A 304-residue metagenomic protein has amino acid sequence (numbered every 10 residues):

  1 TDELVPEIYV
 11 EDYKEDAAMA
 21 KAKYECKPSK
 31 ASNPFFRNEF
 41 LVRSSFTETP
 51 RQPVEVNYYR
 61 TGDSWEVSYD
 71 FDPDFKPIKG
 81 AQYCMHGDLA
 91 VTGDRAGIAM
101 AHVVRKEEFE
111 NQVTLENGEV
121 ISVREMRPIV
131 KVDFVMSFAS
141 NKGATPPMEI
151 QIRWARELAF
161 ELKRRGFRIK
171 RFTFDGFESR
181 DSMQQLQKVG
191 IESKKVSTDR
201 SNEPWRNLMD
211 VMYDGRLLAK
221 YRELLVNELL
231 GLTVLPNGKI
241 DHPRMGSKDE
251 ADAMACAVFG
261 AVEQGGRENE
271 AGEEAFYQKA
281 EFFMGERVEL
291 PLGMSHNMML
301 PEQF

Functional and structural regions predicted by a protein language model:
T1-G87: ATPase catalytic-site recognition across NTP-hydrolyzing enzymes
D2-E3, K14, A18, A22 (+7 more regions): Conserved structured core elements
K23, K27, F35, F177-F304: C-terminal nuclease/phosphodiesterase catalytic domains that cleave nucleic-acid phosphodiester bonds
A31-P34, R43, V91-A96, K106-E108 (+4 more regions): Flexible loop/turn segments at secondary-structure boundaries
F46-T47, E55, K79, E119-P128 (+5 more regions): ASCE RecA-like P-loop NTPase motor cores that couple ATP hydrolysis to mechanical translocation on nucleic acids
D63-K76, M100-R171: Nucleic-acid-processing active sites and adjacent nucleic-acid-binding tracks, predominantly divalent metal-dependent
P77-E108: Gly/Thr-rich phosphate-binding beta-strand-loop-beta motif of the actin/hexokinase/Hsp70
C84-D88, G97-M100, R168-T173, D241 (+1 more regions): Structured core elements
